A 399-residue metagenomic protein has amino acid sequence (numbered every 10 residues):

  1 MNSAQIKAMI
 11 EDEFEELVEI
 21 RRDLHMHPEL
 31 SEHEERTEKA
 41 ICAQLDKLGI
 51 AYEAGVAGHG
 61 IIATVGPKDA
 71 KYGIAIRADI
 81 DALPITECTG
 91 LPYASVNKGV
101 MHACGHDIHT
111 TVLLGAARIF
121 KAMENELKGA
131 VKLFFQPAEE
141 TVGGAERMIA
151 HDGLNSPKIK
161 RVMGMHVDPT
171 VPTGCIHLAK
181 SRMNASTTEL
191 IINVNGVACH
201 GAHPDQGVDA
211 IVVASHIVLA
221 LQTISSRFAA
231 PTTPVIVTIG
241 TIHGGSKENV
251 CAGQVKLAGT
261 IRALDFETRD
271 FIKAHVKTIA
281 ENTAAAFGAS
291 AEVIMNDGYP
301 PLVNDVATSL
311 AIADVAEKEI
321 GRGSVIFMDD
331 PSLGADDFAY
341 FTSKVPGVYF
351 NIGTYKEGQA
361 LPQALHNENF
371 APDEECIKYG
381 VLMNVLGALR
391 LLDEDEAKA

Functional and structural regions predicted by a protein language model:
N2-H102, T111-L127: Acidic/His- and Gly-rich active-site-bordering loop/insert found across diverse amide/peptide-bond hydrolases
L24, A63, I76, H106 (+8 more regions): Divalent metal-coordination and catalytic microenvironments
E29, D79-D81, A138, D168 (+2 more regions): Active-site beta-loop-alpha junctions enriched in small/polar residues
I61, L83-I85, T89-M101, D107-I108 (+2 more regions): Histidine/acidic-residue-rich, glycine-tolerant segments that coordinate divalent metal ions
Y72-A75, V131-K132, I159-M163, S324-V325 (+1 more regions): Structural motif
A75-R77, L190-I192, Y349-T354: Non-cysteine beta-strand/loop elements that form the S-adenosyl-L-methionine
S215-A399: Metal-dependent amide/peptide-bond hydrolase catalytic core, centered on the "pita-bread" metallohydrolase fold
